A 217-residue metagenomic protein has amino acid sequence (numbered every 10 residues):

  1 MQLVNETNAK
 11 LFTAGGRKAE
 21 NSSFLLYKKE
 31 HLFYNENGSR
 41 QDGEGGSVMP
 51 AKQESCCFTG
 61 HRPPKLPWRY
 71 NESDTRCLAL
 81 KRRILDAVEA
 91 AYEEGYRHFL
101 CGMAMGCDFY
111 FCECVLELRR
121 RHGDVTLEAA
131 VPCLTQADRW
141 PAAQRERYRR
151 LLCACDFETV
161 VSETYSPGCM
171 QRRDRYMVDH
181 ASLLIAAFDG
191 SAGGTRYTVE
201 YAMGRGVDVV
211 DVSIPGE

Functional and structural regions predicted by a protein language model:
M1-V4, V48: Short hydrophobic transmembrane-like helices used for membrane targeting/insertion
L3, L11, H31: Cationic, low-complexity basic patches in intrinsically disordered or flexible, solvent-exposed regions
N5-N8, M203: N-terminal regions of proteins, emphasizing targeting and processing segments when present
T7-A9, T13-A14, A19: Ala/Thr-enriched low-complexity intrinsically disordered regions
G15-G16, G38, G43-G46: Residue-identity detector for glycine
F24-K28, L32-N35, S39-Q41: Short, positively charged and aromatic/hydrophobic N-terminal segments
M49-G216: Acidic/glycine-enriched connector segments
